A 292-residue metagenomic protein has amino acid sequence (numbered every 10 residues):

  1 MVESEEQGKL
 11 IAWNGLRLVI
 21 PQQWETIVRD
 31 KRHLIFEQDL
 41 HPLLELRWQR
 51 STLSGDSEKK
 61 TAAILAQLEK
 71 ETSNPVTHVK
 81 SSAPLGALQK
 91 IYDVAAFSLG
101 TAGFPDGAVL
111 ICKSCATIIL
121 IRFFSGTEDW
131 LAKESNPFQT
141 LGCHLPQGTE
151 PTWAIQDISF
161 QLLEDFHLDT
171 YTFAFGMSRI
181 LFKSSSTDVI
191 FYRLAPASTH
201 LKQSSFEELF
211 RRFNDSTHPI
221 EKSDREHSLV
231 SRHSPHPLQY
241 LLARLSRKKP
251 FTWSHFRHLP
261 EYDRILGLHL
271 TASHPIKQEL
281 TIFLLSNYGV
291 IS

Functional and structural regions predicted by a protein language model:
M1-S292: N-terminal targeting sequences that direct proteins away from the cytosol to non-cytosolic compartments
